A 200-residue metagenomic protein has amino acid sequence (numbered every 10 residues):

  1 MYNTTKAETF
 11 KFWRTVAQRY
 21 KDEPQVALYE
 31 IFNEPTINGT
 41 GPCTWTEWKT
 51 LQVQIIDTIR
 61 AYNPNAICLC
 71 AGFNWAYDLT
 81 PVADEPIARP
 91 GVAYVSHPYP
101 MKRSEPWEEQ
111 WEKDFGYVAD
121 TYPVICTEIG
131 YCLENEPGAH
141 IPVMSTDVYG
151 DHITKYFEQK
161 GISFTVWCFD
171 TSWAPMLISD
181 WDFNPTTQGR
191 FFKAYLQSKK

Functional and structural regions predicted by a protein language model:
N3-L28, F32-S163, T171, M176-S198: Extracellular glycoside hydrolase catalytic/binding regions
